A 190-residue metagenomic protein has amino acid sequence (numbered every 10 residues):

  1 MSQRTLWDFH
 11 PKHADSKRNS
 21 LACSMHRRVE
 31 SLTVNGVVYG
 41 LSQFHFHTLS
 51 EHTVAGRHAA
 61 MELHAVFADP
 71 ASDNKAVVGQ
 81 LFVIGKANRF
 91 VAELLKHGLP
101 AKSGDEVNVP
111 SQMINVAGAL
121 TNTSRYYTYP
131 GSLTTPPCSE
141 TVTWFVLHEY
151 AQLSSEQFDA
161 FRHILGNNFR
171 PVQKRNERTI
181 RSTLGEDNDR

Functional and structural regions predicted by a protein language model:
M1-R190: Alpha-carbonic anhydrase
